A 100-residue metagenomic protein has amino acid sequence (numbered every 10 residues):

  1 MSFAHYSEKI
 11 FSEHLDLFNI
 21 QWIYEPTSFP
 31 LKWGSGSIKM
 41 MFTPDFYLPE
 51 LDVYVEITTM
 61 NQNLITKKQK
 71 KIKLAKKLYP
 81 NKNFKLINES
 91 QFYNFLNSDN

Functional and structural regions predicted by a protein language model:
M1-N100: Electrostatic, structured charged patches in enzyme active sites and in nucleic-acid/phosphate-binding
